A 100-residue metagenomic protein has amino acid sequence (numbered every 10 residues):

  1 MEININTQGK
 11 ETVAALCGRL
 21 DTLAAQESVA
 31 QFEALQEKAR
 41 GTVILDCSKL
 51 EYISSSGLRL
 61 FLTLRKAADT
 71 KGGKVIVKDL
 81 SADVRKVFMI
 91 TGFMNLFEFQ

Functional and structural regions predicted by a protein language model:
M1-A15: Short beta-strand/loop segment at the start of cytosolic alpha/beta domains
R19-L96: Amphipathic alpha-helical interaction surfaces in cytosolic regulatory modules
E98-Q100: Short acidic-hydrophobic, aromatic-tinged amphipathic segments that line or gate anion-handling sites
